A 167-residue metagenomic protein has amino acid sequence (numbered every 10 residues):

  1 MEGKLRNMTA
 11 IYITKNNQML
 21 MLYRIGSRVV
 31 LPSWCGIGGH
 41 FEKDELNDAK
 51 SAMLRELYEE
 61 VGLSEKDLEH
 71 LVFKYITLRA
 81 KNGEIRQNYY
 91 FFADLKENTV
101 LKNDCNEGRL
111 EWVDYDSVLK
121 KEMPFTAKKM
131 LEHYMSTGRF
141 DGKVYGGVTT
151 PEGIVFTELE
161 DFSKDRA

Functional and structural regions predicted by a protein language model:
M1-M21, F41-E42: Conserved N-terminal beta-strand and adjoining loop/helix that marks the start of the Nudix/MutT-like hydrolase domain
N7-T9, N17, Q87-Y89, G108 (+2 more regions): Change "...and in nucleic-acid phosphodiester-cleaving endonucleases..." to "...and in nucleic-acid processing enzymes
I13, Y90-D94, W112-D114: Short, well-ordered beta-strand micro-motif
N17, T77-V100, K129-G138: Active-site-adjacent beta-strand/loop module that shapes the phosphate/pyrophosphate-binding cleft
Q18-Y58, Y145, T149-A167: Conserved Nudix-box catalytic region and its N-terminal flanking loop in Nudix hydrolases and closely related
F41, L95-K96, Y115-V118: Hydrophobic pocket-lining residues within nucleotide cofactor-binding pockets
S64-K74: A short coil-to-beta-strand element that immediately follows conserved catalytic motifs
K102-H133, T157-S163: NUDIX/MutT-family hydrolases
